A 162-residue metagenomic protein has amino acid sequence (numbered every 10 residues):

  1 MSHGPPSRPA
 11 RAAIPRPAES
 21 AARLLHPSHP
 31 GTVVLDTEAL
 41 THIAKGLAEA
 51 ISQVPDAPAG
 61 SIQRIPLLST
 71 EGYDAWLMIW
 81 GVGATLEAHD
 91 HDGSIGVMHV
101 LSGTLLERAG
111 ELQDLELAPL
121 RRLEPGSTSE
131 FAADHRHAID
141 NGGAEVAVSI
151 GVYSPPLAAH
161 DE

Functional and structural regions predicted by a protein language model:
M1-I51: N-terminal leader/capping segments at the start of a protein or of a new domain
Q53-E87: A short glycine-rich, His/Asp/Glu-containing loop-to-beta-strand
G72, V97, E111-H137: Short acidic-glycine-tyrosine-enriched beta hairpin
L77, H89, I95-V100, S129: His/acidic/aromatic-lined binding-pocket segments of jelly-roll/cupin-type domains and related regulatory beta-sandwich
V82, G93-E111: Glycine- and acidic-residue-biased ligand/ion/polar-headgroup-sensing regions
H89-H91, H137, G151: Histidine-centered active-site/metal-ligand motif
V97-H99, A144-D161: A short hydrophobic beta-strand segment most commonly corresponding to one strand of the jelly-roll/cupin
I139-G143: Asparagine-centered strand-capping/turn motif at beta-strand->loop junctions
